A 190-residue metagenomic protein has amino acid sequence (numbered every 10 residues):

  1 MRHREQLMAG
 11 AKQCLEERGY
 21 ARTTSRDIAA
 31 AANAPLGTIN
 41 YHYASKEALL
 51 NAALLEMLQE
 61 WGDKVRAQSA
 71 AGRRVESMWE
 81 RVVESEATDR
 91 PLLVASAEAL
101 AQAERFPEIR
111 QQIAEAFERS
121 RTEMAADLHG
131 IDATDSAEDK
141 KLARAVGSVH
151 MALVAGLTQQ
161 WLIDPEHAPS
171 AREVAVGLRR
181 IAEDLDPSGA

Functional and structural regions predicted by a protein language model:
R2-H3: Short, Lys/Arg-enriched anionic-surface-contact patches
Q6, G10-A48, A52: Helix-turn-helix
G10-E17, K64, A95, A99 (+1 more regions): Solvent-exposed, amphipathic alpha-helical segments
A48, A52, D63-L93, D139-H150 (+1 more regions): Hydrophobic alpha-helical connector segments
L55-E60: Short, basic, alpha-helical segments at the C-terminal edge of helix-turn-helix-like DNA-binding modules
A87-A114: Amphipathic alpha-helical segments used for helix-helix packing
I109-A114, I131-A190: Hydrophobic/aromatic-rich alpha-helical bundle segments in the mid-to-C-terminal region
Q112-E123: Short, solvent-exposed amphipathic helices
